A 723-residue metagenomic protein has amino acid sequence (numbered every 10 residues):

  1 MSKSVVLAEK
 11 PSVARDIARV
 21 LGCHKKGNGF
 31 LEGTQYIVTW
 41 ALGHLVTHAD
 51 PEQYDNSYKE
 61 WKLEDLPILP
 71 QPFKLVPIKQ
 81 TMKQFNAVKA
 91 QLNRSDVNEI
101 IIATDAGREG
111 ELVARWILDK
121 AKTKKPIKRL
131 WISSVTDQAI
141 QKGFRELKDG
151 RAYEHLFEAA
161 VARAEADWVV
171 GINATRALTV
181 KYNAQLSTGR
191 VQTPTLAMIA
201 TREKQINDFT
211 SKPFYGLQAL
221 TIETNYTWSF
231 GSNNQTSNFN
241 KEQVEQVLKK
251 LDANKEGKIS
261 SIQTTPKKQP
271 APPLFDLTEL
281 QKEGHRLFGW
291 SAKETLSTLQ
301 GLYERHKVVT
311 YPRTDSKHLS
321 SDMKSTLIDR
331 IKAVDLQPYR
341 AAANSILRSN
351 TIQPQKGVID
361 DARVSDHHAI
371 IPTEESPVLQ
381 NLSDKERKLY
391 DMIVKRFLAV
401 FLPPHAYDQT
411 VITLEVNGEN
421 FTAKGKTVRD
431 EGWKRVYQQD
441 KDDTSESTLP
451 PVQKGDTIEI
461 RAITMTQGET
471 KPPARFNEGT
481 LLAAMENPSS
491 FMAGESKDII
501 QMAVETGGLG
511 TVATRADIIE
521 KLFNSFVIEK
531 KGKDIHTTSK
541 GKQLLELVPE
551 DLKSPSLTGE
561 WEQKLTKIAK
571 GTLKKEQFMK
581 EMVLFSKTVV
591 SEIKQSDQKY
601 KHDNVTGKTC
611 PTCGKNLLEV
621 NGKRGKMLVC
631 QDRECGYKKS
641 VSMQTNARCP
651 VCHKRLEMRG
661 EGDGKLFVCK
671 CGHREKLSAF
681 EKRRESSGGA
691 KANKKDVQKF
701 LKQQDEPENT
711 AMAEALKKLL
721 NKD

Functional and structural regions predicted by a protein language model:
M1-V161: Intrinsically disordered, low-complexity regulatory segments
S2-V5, H24-G27, T81, L92 (+3 more regions): Basic, low-complexity terminal or inter-domain segments flanking catalytic cores
S12, D16, G33, K79 (+25 more regions): Charged, alpha-helix-enriched surfaces in structured cytosolic catalytic cores of large nucleotide-utilizing machines
D16-V20, A87, L112-K120, A139-E146 (+7 more regions): Alpha-helical scaffold elements adjacent to nucleotide-binding pockets in ATP/GTP-utilizing enzyme cores
I37, V46-I78, A90, L186-Q300 (+4 more regions): Long, highly charged, low-complexity internal segments
F73, R115, A139-A219, T265: C-terminal or mid-to-C-terminal helical accessory/interaction module adjacent to the motor/catalytic core
H306-K307, F526: Glycine-centered, phosphate/nucleic-acid-interacting loop/turn motifs that mediate DNA/RNA or nucleotide
V309-T310, E529: Short beta-strand(s) of the beta-wing in winged-helix/HTH DNA-binding folds
